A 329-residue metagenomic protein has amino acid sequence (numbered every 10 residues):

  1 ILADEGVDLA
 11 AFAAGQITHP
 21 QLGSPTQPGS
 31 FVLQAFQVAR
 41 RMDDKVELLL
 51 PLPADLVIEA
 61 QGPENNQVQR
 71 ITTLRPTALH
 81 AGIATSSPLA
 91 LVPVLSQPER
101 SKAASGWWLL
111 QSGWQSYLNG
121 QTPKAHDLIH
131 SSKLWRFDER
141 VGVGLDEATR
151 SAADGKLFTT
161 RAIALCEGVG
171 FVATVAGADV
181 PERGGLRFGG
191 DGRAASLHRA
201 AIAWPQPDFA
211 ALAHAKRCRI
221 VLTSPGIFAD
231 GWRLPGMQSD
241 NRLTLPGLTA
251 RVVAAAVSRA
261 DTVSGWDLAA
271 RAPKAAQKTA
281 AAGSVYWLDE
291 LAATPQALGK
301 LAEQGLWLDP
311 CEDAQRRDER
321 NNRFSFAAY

Functional and structural regions predicted by a protein language model:
I1-Y329: Conserved active-site/ligand-binding neighborhood in enzyme cores
